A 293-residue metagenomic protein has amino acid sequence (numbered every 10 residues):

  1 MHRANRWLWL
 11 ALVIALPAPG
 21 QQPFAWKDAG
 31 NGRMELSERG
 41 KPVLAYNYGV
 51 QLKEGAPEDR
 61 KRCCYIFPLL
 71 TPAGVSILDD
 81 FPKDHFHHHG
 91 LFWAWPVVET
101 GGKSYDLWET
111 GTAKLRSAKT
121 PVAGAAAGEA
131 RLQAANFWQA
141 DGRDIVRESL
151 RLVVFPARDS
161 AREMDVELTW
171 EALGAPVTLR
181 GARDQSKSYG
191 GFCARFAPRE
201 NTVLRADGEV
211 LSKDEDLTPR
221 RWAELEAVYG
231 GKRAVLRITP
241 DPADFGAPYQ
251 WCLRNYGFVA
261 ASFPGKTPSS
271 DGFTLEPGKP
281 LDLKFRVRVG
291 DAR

Functional and structural regions predicted by a protein language model:
W7-P17: Bacterial N-terminal signal peptides
Q21-H87, E167, P176, A182 (+1 more regions): Beta-strand-rich N-terminal accessory domains
Y46-G49, P57-D59, A157-R205: Acidic (Asp/Glu-rich), glycine- and aromatic
E54-S104, A206-L225: Extracellular/lumen-exposed scaffold segments
F86-S160: Extended, loop-rich substrate-binding clefts of extracytoplasmic carbohydrate-active enzymes
N136-A140, L152-P156, W170-G174, F196-E200 (+1 more regions): Beta-strand elements of well-folded, non-transmembrane domains
A182-A234: Glycine-rich (often Gly-Gly/Gly-Pro-rich) flexible segments and glycine-rich loop motifs, frequently accented by
R237-R293: Beta-strand-rich recognition/accessory modules
